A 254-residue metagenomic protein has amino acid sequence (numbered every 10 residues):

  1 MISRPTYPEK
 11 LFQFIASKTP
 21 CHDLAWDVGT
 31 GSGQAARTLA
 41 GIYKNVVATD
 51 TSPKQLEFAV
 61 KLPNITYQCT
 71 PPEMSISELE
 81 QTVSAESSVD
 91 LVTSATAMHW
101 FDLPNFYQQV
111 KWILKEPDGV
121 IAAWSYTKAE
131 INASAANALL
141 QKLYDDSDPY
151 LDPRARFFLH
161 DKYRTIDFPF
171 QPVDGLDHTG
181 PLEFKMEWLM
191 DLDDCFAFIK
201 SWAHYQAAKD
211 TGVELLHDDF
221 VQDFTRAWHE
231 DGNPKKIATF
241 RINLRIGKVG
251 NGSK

Functional and structural regions predicted by a protein language model:
P5-D23: Conserved alpha-helix/loop element of class I SAM-dependent methyltransferases that forms part of the SAM/SAH-binding
S17-C21, Q81, A85, G250-K254: Eukaryotic N-terminal low-complexity, Ser/Thr- and Lys/Arg-rich leader segments that predominantly function as
L24-L79: Class I SAM-dependent methyltransferase SAM/SAH-binding core
S77-L91: A short acidic, Gly/Pro-enriched loop at the edge of an enzyme's catalytic core that lines a small-molecule cofactor
V89-P104: A short SAM/SAH-binding and catalytic strip from SAM-dependent methyltransferases
N105-D118: A short glycine-rich, Lys/Arg-flanked "PGG" loop and its adjoining helix->strand segment in the class I
K115-L189: Conserved catalytic/acceptor-binding region of the Class I
R164-K254: Conserved Class I S-adenosyl-L-methionine
